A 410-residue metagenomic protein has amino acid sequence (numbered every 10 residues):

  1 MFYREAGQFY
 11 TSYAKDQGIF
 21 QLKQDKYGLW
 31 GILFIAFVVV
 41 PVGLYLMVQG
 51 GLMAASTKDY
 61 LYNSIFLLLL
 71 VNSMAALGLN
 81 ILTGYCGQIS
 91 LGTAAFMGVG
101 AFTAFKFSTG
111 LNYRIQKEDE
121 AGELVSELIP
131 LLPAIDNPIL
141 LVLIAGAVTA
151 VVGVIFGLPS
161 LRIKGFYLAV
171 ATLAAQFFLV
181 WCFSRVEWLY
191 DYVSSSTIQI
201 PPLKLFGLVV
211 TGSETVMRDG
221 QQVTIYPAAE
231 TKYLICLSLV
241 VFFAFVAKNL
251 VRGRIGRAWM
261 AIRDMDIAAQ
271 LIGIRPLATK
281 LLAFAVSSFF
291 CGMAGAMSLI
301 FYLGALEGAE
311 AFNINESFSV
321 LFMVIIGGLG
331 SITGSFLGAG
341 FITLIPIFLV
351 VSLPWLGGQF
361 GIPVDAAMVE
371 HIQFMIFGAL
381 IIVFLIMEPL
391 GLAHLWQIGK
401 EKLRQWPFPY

Functional and structural regions predicted by a protein language model:
M1-Y410: Transmembrane alpha-helices and adjacent helix-loop boundaries
